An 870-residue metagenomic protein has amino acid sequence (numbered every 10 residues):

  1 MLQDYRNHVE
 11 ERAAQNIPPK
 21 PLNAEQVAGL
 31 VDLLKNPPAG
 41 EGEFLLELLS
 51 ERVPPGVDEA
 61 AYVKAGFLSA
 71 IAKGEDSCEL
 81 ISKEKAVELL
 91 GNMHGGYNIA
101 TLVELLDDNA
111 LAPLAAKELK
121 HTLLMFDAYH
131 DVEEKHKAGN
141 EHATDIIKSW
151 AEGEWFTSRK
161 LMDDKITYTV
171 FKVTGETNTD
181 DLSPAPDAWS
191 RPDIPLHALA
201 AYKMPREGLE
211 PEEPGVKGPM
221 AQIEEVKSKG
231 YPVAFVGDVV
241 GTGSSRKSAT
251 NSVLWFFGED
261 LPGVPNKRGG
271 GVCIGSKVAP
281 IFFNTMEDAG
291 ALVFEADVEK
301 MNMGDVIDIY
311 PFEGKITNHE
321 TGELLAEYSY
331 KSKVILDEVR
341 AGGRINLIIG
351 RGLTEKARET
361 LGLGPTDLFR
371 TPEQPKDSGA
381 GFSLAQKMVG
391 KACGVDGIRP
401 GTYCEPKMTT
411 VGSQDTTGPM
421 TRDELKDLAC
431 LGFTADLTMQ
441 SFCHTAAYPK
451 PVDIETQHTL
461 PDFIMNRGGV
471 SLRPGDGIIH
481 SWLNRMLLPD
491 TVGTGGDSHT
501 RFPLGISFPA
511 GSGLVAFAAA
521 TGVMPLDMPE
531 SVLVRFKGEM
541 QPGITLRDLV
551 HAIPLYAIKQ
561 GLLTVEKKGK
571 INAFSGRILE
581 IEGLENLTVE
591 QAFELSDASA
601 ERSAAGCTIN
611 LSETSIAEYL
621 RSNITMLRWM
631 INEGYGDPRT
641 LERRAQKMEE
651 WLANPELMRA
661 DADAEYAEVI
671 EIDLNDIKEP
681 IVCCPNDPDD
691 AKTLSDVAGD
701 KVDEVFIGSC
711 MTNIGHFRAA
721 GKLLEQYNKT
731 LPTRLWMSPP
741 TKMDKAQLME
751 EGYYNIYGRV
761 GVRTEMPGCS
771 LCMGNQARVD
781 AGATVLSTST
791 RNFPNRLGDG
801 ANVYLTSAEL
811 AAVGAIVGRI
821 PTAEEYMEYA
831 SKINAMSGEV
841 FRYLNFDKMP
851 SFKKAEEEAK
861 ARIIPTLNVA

Functional and structural regions predicted by a protein language model:
L2-V31, N36, I335-I348: Amphipathic alpha-helical packing elements
Y5, V27, E41-G42, K64 (+4 more regions): Short amphipathic alpha-helical segments that mediate assembly, nucleic-acid/protein binding, or membrane association
E11, Q15, L33-G40, E51 (+5 more regions): Surface-exposed polar/charged interaction patches
Q15-K20, G42-E59, K73-D76, L80-G95 (+3 more regions): Structural detector for internal amphipathic alpha-helices that build alpha-solenoid repeat scaffolds
A24, D58-V63: Helix-turn-helix repeat elements of alpha-solenoid scaffolds
L30, L45, V63-A72, I99-V103 (+1 more regions): Buried hydrophobic core positions in alpha-solenoid tandem helical repeats
G42-L46, A65, E84, A100 (+2 more regions): Non-catalytic, well-ordered alpha-helical scaffold segments
N98, L102, D107, P113-A870: Fe-S-dependent hydro-lyases/dehydratases of central metabolism
